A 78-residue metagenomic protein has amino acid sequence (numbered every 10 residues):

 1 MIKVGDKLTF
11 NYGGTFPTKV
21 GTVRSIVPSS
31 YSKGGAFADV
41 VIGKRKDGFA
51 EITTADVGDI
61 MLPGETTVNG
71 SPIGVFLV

Functional and structural regions predicted by a protein language model:
M1-G13: Short coil-to-beta transition motif at edge beta-strands of beta-rich domains
G14-P17, K46-G48: Short acidic/polar mixed-charge low-complexity motifs
P17-P28: Short beta-strand-centered aromatic/proline hotspots
V27-S32, M61: A generic structural motif
K33-D39: Short aromatic-glycine-enriched beta-strand elements
G43-V78: Intrinsically disordered, low-complexity, charged/polar segments
